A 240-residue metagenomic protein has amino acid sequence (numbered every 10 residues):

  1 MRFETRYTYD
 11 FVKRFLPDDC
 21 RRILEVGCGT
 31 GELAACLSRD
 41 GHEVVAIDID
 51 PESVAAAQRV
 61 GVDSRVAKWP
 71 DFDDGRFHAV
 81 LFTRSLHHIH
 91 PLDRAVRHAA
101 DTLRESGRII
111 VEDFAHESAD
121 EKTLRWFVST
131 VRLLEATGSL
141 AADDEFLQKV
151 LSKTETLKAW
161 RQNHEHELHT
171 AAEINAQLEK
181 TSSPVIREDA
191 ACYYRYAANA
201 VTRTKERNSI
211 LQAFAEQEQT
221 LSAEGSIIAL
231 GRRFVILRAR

Functional and structural regions predicted by a protein language model:
R2-C20: Conserved alpha-helix/loop element of class I SAM-dependent methyltransferases that forms part of the SAM/SAH-binding
C20-G27: Conserved class I S-adenosyl-L-methionine
T30-D71: Class I SAM-dependent methyltransferase SAM/SAH-binding core
L81: A conserved beta-strand element that flanks and buttresses the S-adenosyl-L-methionine
R94-E105: A short glycine-rich, Lys/Arg-flanked "PGG" loop and its adjoining helix->strand segment in the class I
I110-D143: Conserved class I S-adenosyl-L-methionine
A141-T202: Substrate-binding/catalytic lobe of Class I Rossmann-like enzymes that use SAM or dcSAM, i.e., the mid-to-C-terminal
T181, E188-R240: C-terminal lobe and adjacent flexible extensions of AdoMet/dcAdoMet transferase-like proteins
